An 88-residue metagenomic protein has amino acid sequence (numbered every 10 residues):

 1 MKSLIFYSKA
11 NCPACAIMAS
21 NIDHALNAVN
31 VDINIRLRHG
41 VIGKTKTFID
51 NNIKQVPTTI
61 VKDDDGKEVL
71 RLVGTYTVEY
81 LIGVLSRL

Functional and structural regions predicted by a protein language model:
M1-V31: Local sequence-structure signature of Cys/Sec-based thiol-disulfide redox active-site neighborhoods
Y7-N11, G40-T47: Structural microenvironment flanking redox-active thiols in thiol-disulfide oxidoreductases
A16, S20, K46, L70 (+1 more regions): Alpha-helical elements of the RecA-like P-loop NTPase motor core of helicases
A19-I22, D50-I53, G74-T75: Short, glycine/charged-enriched secondary-structure capping and boundary segments
V31-V41: A short beta-strand-loop structural module common to alpha/beta enzyme folds
N51-V61: Structural micro-motif
V61-L88: Non-catalytic, surface beta->alpha helical segment in thiol-disulfide oxidoreductase systems
